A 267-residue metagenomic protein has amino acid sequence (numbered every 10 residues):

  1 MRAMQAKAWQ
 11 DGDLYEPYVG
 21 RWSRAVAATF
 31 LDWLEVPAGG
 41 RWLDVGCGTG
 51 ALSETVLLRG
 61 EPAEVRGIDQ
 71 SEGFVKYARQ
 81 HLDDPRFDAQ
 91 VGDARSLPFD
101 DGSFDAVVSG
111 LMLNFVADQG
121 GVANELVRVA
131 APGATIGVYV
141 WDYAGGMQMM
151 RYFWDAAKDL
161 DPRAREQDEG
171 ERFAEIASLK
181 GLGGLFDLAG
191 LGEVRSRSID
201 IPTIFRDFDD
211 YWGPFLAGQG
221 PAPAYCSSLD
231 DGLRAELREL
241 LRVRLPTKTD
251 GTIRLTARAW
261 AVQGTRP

Functional and structural regions predicted by a protein language model:
M4-A8, T49-A51, E171-P267: Conserved Class I S-adenosyl-L-methionine
W9-R21: Class I SAM-dependent methyltransferase Rossmann-like catalytic core, especially the SAM/SAH-binding loop
R21-G40, T55: Conserved alpha-helix/loop element of class I SAM-dependent methyltransferases that forms part of the SAM/SAH-binding
L34-V36, G60, L82, A130: A generic alpha-to-beta junction signature in SAM-dependent methyltransferases
R41-L97, G121: Class I SAM-dependent methyltransferase SAM/SAH-binding core
R95-A106: A short acidic, Gly/Pro-enriched loop at the edge of an enzyme's catalytic core that lines a small-molecule cofactor
D105-Q119, D142: A short SAM/SAH-binding and catalytic strip from SAM-dependent methyltransferases
G120, V127, A131-R206, A222: Conserved catalytic/acceptor-binding region of the Class I
